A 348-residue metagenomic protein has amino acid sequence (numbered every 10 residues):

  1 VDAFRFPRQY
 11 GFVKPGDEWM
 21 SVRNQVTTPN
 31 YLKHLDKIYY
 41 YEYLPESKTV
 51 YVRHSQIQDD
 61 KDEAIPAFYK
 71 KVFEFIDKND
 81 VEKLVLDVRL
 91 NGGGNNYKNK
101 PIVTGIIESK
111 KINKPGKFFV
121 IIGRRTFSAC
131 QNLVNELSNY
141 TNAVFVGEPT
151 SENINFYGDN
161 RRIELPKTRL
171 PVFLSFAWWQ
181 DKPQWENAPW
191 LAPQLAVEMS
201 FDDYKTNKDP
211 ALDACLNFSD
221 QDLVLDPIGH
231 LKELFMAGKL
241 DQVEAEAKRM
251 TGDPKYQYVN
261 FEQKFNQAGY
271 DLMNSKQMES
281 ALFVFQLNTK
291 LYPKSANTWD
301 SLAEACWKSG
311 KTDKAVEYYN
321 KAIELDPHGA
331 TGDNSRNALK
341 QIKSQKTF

Functional and structural regions predicted by a protein language model:
V1-Q263, Q267, L325: C-terminal "post-core" interaction segments
E262, A296-N297, A330: Helix-start (N-cap) detector for alpha-helical repeat units in TPR-like alpha-solenoids, especially tetratricopeptide
Q267, S301, N334-A338: Canonical tetratricopeptide repeat
